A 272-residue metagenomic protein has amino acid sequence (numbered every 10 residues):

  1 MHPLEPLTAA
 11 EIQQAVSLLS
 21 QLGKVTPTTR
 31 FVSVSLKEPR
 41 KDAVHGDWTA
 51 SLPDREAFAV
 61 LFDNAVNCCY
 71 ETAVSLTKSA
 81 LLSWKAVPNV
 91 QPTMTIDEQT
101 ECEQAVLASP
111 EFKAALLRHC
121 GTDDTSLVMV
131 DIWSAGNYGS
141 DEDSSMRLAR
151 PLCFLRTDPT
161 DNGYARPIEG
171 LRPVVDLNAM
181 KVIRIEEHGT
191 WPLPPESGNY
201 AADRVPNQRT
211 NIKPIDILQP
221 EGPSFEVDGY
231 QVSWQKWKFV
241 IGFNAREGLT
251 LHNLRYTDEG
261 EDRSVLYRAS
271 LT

Functional and structural regions predicted by a protein language model:
M1-L18, W84-A108: N-terminal trafficking/processing presequences and adjacent post-cleavage segments of proteins routed to secretion
M1-N64: N-terminal-proximal low-complexity accessory segments that begin disordered and transition into the first
T26-P27, V66-C69, S79-L82, K113-A114 (+2 more regions): Short loop/beta submotifs within extracellular cysteine-rich repeat domains
T29-L36, L81, V182, L251: A structural signal for short, hydrophobic beta-strand segments that form beta-sheets in beta-rich/all-beta domains
V32-L36, E56-V60, E71-A73, L148-F154 (+1 more regions): Ordered hydrophobic segments in well-structured contexts
D54, V66-N67, M146, E247: Coil-to-beta-strand transition motifs
F58-V87, R172-D176: Amphipathic N-proximal alpha-helical interface segments
N89-T272: Beta-strand/loop-rich accessory regions of lumenal/periplasmic or secreted enzymes, predominantly carbohydrate-active
